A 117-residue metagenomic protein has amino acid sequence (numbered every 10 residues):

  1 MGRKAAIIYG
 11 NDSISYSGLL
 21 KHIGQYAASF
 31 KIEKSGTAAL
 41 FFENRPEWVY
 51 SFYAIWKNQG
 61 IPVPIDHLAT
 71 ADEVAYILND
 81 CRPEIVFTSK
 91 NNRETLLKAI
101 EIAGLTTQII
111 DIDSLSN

Functional and structural regions predicted by a protein language model:
M1-S15: AMP-dependent adenylate-forming
R3, S17-A39, A69-A71, A75 (+1 more regions): ANL superfamily AMP-binding
N11, R93-N117: ANL superfamily adenylate-forming
D12-S13, A27-A69: Conserved AMP-binding/adenylate-forming
A28, H67-K98: Conserved ATP-dependent adenylate/AMP-binding module captured primarily in the ANL superfamily
F41-F42, T88-N91, I112-D113: Structural motif
I61, E84, T106: Residue-level detector of anion-binding/catalytic polar loops
